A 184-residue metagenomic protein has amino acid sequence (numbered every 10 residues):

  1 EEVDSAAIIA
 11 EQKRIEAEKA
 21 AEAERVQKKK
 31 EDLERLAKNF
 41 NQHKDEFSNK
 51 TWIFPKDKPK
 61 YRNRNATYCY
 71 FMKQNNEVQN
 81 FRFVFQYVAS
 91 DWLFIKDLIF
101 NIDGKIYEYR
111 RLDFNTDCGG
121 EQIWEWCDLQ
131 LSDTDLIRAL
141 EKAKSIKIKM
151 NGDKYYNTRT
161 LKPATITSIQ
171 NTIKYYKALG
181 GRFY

Functional and structural regions predicted by a protein language model:
D4-Y184: A generic "folded-domain core" signal
